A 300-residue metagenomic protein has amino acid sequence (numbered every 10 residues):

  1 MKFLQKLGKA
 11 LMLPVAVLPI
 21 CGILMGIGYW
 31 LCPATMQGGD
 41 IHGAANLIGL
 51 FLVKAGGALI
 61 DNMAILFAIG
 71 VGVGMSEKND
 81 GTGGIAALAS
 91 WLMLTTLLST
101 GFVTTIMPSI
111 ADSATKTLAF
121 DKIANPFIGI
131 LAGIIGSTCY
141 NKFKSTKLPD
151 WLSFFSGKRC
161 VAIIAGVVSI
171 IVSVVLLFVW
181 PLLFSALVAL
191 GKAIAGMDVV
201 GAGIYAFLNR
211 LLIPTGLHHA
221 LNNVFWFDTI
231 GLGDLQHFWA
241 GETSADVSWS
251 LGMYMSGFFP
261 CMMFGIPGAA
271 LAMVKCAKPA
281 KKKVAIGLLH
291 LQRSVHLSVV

Functional and structural regions predicted by a protein language model:
M1-P149, C160-V300: Pore-lining transmembrane helices
S156-K158: Transmembrane-helix boundary/entry motifs in multi-pass membrane transporters
